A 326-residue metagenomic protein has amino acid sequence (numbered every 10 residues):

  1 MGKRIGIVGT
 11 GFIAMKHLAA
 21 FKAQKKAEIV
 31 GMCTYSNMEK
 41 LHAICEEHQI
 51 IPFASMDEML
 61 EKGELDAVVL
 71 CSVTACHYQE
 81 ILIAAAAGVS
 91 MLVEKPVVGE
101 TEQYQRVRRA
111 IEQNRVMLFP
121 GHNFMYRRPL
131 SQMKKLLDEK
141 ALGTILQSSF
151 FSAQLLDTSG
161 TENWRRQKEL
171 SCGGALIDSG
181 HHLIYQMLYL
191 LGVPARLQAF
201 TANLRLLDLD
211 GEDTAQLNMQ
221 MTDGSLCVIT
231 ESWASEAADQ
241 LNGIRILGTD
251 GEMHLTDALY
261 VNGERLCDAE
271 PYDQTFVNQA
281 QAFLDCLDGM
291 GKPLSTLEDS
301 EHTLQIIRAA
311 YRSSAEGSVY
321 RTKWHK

Functional and structural regions predicted by a protein language model:
M1, I7, E58, A67-L70 (+1 more regions): C-terminal helix-rich "cap/oligomerization" subdomain common to oxidoreductases
M1-H48: N-terminal Rossmann-like dinucleotide-binding module
I50-A110: Beta-loop-alpha module in the N-terminal Rossmann-like domain of NAD(P)-dependent dehydrogenases, especially those
A54, V93-E94, G99, L118-P120 (+2 more regions): Hydrophobic residues in well-ordered beta-strands that form the structural core
Q105-F124, G143-S148: Rossmann-fold dehydrogenase core element
F124-D208, G317: Predominantly a Rossmann-like dinucleotide-binding segment in NAD(P)-dependent oxidoreductases
Y185-D257, A280-G291, K326: Contiguous beta-strand/loop segments that form the cofactor/metal-binding neighborhood of enzyme cores
A269-Q281: Active-site loop of classical SDR/Rossmann-like NAD(P)-dependent oxidoreductases, centered on the catalytic Tyr-X3-Lys
